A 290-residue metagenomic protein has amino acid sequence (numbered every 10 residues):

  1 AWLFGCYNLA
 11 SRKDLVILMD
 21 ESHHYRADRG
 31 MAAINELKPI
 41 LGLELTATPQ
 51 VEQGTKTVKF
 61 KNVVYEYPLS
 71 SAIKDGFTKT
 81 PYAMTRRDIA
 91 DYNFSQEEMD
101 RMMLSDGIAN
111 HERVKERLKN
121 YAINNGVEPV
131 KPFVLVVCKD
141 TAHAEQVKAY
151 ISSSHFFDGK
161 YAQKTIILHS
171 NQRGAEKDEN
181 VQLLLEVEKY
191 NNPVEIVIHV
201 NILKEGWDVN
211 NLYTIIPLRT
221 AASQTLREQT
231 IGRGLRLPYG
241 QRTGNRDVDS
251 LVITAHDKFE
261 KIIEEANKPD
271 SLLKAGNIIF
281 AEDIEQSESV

Functional and structural regions predicted by a protein language model:
A1-E112, K204-D249: Signature of the SF2 helicase/ATPase Hel1-core->accessory helical subdomain module
N8-R12, I123-K131, D158-Q163, N191-P193 (+2 more regions): Short helix-terminating capping/connector loops at secondary-structure junctions
L15-E21, L43, P129-C138, K164-S170 (+3 more regions): Extended hydrophobic secondary-structure segments that form protein cores and membrane-embedded regions
L18-M19, G30, V114, F157 (+3 more regions): Short, surface-exposed loop/strand segments
P39-I40, S153-Q163, A275-I284: Structural alpha-beta junctions
K61-T165, N171: Conserved interdomain linker/interface between the two RecA-like ATPase lobes of SF2 helicase motors
N171-D270: Conserved RecA-like P-loop NTPase helicase motor core
D257-V290: Long, largely alpha-helical accessory region at the distal end of helicase-like NTP-driven motors
